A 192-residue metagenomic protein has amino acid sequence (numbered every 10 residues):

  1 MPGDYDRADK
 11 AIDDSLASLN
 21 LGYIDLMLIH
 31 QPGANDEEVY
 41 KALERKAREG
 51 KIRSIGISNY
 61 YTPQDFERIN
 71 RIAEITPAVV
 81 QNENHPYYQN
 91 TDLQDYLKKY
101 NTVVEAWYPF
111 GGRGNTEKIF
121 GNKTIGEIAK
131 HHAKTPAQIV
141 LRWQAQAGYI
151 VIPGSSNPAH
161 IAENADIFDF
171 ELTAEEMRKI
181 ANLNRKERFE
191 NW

Functional and structural regions predicted by a protein language model:
M1-D9, L28-Q31: Structural motif corresponding to the early beta-alpha repeats
D4-L19, E38, F66-E67: Short, acidic/polar
N20-D25: A glycine-rich helix->loop->beta "capping" turn within Rossmann-like NAD(P)(H)-dependent oxidoreductase domains
Q31-W192: Beta/alpha (TIM)-barrel catalytic core signal, keyed to glycine-rich beta->alpha loops juxtaposed to Asp/Glu that bind
